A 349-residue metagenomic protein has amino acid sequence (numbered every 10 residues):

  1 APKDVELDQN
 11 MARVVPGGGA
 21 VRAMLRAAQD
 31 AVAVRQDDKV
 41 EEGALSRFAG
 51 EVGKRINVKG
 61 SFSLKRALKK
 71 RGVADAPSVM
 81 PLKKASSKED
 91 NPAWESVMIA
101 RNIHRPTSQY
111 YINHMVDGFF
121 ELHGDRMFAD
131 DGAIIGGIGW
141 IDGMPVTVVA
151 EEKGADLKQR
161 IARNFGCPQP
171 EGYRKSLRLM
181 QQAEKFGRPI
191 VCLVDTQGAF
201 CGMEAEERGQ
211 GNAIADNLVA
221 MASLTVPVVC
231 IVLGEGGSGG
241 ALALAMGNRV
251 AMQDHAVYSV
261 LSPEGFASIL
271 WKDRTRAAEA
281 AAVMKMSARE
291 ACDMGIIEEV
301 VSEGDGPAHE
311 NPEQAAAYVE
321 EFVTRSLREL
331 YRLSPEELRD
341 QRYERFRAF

Functional and structural regions predicted by a protein language model:
L7, M11-R13, A20-A23, A27-V34 (+2 more regions): Short linear motifs in low-complexity or flexible loops
G17-V21, G53, G60-V146, A150-K153 (+3 more regions): Intrinsically disordered, low-complexity segments enriched in small/flexible residues
W140, M144-A222, V228-I231, S238: Cleft-lining beta-strand/loop regions that shape enzyme active-site pockets
V194-T324, R328, R332: Conserved catalytic cores of soluble enzyme domains, especially glycine-rich substrate-binding beta-alpha loops
